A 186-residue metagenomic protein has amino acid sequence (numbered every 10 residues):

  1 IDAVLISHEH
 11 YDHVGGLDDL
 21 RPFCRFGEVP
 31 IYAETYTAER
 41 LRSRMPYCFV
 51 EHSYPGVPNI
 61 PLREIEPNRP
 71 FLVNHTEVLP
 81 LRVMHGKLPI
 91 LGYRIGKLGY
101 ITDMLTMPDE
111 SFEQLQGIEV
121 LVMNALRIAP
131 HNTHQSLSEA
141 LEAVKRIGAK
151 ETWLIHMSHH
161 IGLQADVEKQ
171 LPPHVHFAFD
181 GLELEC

Functional and structural regions predicted by a protein language model:
I1-I101, E110, V167-C186: Binuclear metal-dependent hydrolase catalytic cores
P80-L81, I101-D103, M123, L154-I155: Thr-Gly-centered strand-to-loop micro-motif
P108-V122, R127-C186: Binuclear metal-ion centers of metallo-dependent hydrolases, dominated by the metallo-beta-lactamase
